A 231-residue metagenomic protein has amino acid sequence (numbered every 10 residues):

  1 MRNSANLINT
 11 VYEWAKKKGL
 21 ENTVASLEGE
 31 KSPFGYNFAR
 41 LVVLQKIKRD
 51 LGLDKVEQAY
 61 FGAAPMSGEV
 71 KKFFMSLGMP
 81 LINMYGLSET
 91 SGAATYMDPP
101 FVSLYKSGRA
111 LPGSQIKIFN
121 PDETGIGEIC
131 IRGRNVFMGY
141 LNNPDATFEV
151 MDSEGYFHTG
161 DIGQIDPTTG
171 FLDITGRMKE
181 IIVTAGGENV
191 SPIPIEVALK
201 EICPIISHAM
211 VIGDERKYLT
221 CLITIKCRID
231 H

Functional and structural regions predicted by a protein language model:
M1-V102, P204: Gly/Ser/Thr-rich phosphate-binding loop
F74, I116, G170, L199 (+1 more regions): Residue-level signal for inorganic ion chemistry
S103, C227-H231: Short, charged/polar, Gly/Pro-enriched secondary-structure boundary elements
Y105-A110, M151-E154: Short Gly/Pro-enriched turn/cap motifs at secondary-structure boundaries
K117-T184: Conserved ATP-binding/catalytic segment of the ANL
G160-I162, I202-R228: C-terminal boundary motif of the adenylate-forming
P194-E201: Short amphipathic alpha-helix segments
